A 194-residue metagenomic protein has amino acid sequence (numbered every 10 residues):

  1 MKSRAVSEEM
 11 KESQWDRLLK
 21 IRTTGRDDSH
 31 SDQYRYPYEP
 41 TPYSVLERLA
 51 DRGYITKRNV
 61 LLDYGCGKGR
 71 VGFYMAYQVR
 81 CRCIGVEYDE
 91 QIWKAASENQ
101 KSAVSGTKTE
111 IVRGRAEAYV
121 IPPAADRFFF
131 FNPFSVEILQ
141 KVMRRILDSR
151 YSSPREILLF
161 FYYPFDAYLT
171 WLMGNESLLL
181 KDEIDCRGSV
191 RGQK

Functional and structural regions predicted by a protein language model:
M1-T56: S-adenosyl-L-methionine
R58-G65: Conserved class I S-adenosyl-L-methionine
G69-F73: Glycine-rich SAM-binding Motif I of class I
R82-E87: Conserved SAM-binding motif I beta-strand of class I
A96-S97: Conserved SAM-binding loop
G106-G114: Conserved SAM-binding strand-loop segment of SAM-dependent methyltransferases
R127-I138: A short SAM/SAH-binding and catalytic strip from SAM-dependent methyltransferases
E137-Q193: C-terminal substrate-binding/active-site "lid" region of AdoMet-derived donor-dependent transferases
